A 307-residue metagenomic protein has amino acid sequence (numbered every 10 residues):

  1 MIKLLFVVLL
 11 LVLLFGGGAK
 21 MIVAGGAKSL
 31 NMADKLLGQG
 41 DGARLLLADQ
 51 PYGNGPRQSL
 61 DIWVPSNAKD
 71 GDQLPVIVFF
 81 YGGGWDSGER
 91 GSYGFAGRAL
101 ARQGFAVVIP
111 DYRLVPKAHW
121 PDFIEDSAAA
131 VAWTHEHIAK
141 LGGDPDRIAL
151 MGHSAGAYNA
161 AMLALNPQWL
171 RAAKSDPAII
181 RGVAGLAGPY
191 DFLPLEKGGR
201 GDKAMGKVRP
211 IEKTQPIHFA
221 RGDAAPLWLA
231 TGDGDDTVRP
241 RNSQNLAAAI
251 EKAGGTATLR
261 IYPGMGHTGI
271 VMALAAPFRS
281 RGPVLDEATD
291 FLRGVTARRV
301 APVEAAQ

Functional and structural regions predicted by a protein language model:
G25-G71: N-terminal cap/lid segment of alpha/beta-hydrolase-fold proteins
Q39, L45, G55, G188-F219 (+1 more regions): Mobile cap/lid helix-loop segments that gate and shape the active-site cleft of serine hydrolases
D72-G83: Short beta-strand element of the alpha/beta-hydrolase
G88-A96, Q103, V108-D146, P277-R279: Catalytic nucleophile-loop/oxyanion-hole region of alpha/beta-hydrolase and closely related hydrolase-like folds
A129-K197, E212: Primarily recognizes the serine-hydrolase "nucleophile elbow" in alpha/beta-hydrolase and SGNH/GDSL folds
D223, L229-T231, D235: Short beta-strand/loop motif that positions the catalytic acidic residue of the alpha/beta-hydrolase fold
D236-N242: Conserved alpha/beta-hydrolase "acid-adjacent" motif
Q244, E251-Q307: C-terminal catalytic histidine-bearing segment of alpha/beta-hydrolase fold enzymes
